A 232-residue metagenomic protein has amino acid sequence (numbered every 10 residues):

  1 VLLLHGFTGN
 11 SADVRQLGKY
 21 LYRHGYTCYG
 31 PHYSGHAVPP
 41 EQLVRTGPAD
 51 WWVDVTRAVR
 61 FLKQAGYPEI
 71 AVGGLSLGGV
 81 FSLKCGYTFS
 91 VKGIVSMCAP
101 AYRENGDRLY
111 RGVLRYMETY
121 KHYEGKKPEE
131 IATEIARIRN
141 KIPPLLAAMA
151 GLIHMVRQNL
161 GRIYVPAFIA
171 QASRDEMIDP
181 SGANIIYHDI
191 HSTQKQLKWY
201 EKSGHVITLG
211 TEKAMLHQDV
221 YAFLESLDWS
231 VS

Functional and structural regions predicted by a protein language model:
T8-K19: The serine-hydrolase catalytic nucleophile loop
L17, V165, D179-H188: Short alpha-helix in the alpha/beta-hydrolase fold that links the catalytic acid
G18-Q42: Conserved alpha/beta-hydrolase
P39-G66, A71: Catalytic nucleophile-loop/oxyanion-hole region of alpha/beta-hydrolase and closely related hydrolase-like folds
G74-G78, S82: Gly/Ala-rich beta-loop-alpha elbow adjacent to hydrolase catalytic centers
I163, I169-Q171, D175: Short beta-strand/loop motif that positions the catalytic acidic residue of the alpha/beta-hydrolase fold
H188-V206: Catalytic histidine neighborhood in serine/cysteine hydrolases with alpha/beta-hydrolase-type architecture
K202-S232: Catalytic active-site module of serine/aspartate enzymes centered on a nucleophile-bearing elbow/loop
